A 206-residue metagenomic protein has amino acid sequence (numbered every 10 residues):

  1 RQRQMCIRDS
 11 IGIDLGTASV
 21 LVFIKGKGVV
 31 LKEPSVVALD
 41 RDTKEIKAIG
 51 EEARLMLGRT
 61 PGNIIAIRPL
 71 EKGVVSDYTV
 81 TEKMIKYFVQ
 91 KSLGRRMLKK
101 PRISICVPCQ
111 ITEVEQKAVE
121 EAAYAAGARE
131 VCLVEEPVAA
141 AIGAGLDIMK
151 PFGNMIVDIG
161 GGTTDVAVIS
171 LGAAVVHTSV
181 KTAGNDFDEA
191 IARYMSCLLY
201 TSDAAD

Functional and structural regions predicted by a protein language model:
R1-I159, A167-S202: Nucleotide/phosphate-binding catalytic cleft detector across ATP-hydrolyzing and phosphate-transferring enzymes
